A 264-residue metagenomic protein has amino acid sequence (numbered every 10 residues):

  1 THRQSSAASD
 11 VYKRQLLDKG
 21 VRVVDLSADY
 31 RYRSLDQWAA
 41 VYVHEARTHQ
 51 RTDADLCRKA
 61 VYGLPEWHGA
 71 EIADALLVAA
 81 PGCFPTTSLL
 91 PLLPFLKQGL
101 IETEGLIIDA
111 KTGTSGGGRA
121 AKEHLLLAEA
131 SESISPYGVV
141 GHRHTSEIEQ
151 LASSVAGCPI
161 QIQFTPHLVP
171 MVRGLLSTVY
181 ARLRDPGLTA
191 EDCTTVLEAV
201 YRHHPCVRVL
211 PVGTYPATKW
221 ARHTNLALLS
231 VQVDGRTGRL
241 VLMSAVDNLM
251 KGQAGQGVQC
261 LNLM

Functional and structural regions predicted by a protein language model:
T1-A8, Y12: Single conserved hydrophobic/aromatic residue that forms the stacking wall/gate of nucleotide- or nucleobase-binding
S6, E104-G105, D109-A110, T114-L242: C-terminal substrate-binding/catalytic lobe of Rossmann-fold NAD(P)-dependent oxidoreductases
D10-D25: Rossmann-fold NAD(P) dinucleotide-binding segment
K19, S27-E71: Rossmann-fold NAD(P)-binding glycine/threonine-rich loop
K19-R22, A75, T103: A short helix->loop->beta-strand "cap" motif at the edges of active sites that frequently abuts
C83-F84, S88-L100: Alpha-helical support elements that line or immediately flank enzyme active sites and cofactor-binding pockets
L228, V233-M264: NAD(P)-dependent Rossmann-like dehydrogenase/reductase catalytic/cofactor-binding core
